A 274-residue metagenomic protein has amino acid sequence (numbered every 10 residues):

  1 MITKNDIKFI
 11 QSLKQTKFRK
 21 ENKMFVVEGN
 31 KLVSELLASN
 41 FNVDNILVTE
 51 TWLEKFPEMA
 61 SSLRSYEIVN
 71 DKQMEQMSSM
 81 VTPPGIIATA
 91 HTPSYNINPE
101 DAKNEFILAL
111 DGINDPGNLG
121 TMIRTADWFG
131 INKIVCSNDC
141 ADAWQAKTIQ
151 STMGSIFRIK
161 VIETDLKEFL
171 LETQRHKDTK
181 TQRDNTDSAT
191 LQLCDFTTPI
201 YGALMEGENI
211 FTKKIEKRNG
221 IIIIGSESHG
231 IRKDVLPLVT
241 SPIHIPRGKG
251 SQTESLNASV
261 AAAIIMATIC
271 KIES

Functional and structural regions predicted by a protein language model:
M1-L53, C140-A141: Boundary-proximal intrinsically disordered activation/regulatory segments immediately upstream of a helical core
K23, L110-N114, I210, I245-L256: Short pre-catalytic strand/loop immediately N-terminal to key active-site residues, enriched for Gly-Thr
A38, S94, P99-T173, N185-T190 (+1 more regions): RNA substrate-binding interface of SAM-dependent RNA methyltransferases
Y66-H91: Glycine/small-residue-rich loop that forms an oxyanion/phosphate-binding "nest" at active or ligand-binding sites
V69-N70, D111, S137-N138, K160 (+1 more regions): Short beta->alpha connector loops at strand-helix junctions that form conserved, small/polar/Pro-enriched
G85, W128-F129, Q145, Q150-G154 (+1 more regions): Structured adenosyl-cofactor binding patch, chiefly the S-adenosyl-L-methionine
Y201-Q252: Active-site/ligand-binding-proximal alpha/beta "capping" segment
